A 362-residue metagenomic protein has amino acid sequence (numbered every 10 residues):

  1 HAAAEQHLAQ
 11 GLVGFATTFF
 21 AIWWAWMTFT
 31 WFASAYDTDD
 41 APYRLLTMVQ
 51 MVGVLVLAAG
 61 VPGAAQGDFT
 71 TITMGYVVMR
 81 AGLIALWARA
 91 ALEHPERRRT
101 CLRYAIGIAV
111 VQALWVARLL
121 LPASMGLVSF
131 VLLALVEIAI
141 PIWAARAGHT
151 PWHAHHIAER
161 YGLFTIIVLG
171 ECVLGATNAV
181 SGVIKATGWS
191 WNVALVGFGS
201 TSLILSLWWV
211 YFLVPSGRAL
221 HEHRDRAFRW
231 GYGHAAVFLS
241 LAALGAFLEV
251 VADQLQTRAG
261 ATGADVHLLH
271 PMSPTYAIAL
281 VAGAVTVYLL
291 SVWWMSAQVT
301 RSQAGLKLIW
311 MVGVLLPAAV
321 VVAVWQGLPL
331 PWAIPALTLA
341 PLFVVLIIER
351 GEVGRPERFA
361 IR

Functional and structural regions predicted by a protein language model:
A2-G11, S34, G63-A64, W325-L328: Short, hydrophobic transmembrane alpha-helix segments
Q6, A16-L45, Q50-G63, T71-M74 (+6 more regions): Predominantly late transmembrane helices and immediately cytosolic-facing juxtamembrane segments
S124-L127, G327-T338: Loop-to-transmembrane alpha-helix initiation sites
F359-R362: Short, intrinsically disordered terminal tails adjacent to the first/last structured region
